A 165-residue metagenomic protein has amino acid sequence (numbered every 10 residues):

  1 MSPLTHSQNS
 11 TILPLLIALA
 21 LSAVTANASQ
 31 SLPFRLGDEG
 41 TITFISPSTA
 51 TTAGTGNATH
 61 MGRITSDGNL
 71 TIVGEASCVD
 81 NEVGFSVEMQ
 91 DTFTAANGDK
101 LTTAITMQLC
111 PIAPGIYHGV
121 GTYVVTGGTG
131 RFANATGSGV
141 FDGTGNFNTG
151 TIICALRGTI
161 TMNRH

Functional and structural regions predicted by a protein language model:
S2-L13: Bacterial N-terminal signal peptides that target proteins for export
L4, A23-A26: Glycine-centered signal
L13-A23: Bacterial N-terminal signal peptides
N27-H165: Beta-strand-enriched cores of mature, soluble protein domains
